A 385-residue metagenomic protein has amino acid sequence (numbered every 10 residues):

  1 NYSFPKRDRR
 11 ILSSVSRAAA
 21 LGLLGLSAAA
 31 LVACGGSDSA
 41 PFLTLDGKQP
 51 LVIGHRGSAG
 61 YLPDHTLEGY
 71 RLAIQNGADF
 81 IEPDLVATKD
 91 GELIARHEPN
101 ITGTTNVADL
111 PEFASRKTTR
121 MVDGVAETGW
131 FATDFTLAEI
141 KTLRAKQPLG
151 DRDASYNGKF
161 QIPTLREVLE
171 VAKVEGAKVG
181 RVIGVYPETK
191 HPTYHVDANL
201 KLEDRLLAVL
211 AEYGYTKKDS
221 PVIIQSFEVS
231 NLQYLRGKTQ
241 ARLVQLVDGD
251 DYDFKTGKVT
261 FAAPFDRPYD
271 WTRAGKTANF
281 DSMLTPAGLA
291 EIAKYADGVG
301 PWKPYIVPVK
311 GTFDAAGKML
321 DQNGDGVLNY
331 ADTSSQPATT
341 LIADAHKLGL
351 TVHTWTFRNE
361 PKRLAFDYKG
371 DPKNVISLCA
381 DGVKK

Functional and structural regions predicted by a protein language model:
N1-V15: N-terminal secretory signal peptides that target proteins for export/translocation
I11-L12, A19, L24-K48: Bacterial Sec-dependent N-terminal signal peptides
S14-R17, T285: Polar helix-capping/helix-linker motif
C34-K385: Phosphate-group recognition and catalysis centered on beta-loop-alpha active-site segments
